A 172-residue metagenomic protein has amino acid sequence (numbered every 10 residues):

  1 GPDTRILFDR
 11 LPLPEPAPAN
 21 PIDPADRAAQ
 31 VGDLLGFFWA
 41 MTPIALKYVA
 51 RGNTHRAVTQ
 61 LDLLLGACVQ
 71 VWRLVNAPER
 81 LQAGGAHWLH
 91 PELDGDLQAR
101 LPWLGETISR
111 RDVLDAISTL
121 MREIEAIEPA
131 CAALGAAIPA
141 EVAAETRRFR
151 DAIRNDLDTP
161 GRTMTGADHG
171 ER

Functional and structural regions predicted by a protein language model:
G1-I6, L63-A67: NAD(P)-dinucleotide binding in Rossmann-like oxidoreductases
P2-Q30: A short, charged helix-loop
P21-E171: Conserved nucleotidyltransferase catalytic core and NTase-mimicking acidic/glycine-rich helix/loop elements in nucleic
